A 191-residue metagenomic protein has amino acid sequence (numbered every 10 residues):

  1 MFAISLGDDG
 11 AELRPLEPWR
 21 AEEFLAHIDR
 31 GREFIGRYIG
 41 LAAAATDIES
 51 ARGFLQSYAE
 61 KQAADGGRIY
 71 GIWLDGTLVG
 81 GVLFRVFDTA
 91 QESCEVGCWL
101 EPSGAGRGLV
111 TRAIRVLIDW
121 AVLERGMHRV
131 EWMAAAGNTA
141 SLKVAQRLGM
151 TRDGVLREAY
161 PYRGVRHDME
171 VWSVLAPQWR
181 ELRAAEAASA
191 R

Functional and structural regions predicted by a protein language model:
M1-E23, H27-F34, I69-R191: Acyl-donor (CoA/ACP) binding surface of acyl/acetyltransferases
D29-R32, A43, A59: Residue-level detector of secondary-structure transition/capping positions
G36-Q56: Conserved GNAT-fold acetyl-CoA-binding loop/helix
Q56-S57, A159: A generic local structural motif
E60-D65, M150: Short loop/turn motifs at secondary-structure junctions and domain boundaries
